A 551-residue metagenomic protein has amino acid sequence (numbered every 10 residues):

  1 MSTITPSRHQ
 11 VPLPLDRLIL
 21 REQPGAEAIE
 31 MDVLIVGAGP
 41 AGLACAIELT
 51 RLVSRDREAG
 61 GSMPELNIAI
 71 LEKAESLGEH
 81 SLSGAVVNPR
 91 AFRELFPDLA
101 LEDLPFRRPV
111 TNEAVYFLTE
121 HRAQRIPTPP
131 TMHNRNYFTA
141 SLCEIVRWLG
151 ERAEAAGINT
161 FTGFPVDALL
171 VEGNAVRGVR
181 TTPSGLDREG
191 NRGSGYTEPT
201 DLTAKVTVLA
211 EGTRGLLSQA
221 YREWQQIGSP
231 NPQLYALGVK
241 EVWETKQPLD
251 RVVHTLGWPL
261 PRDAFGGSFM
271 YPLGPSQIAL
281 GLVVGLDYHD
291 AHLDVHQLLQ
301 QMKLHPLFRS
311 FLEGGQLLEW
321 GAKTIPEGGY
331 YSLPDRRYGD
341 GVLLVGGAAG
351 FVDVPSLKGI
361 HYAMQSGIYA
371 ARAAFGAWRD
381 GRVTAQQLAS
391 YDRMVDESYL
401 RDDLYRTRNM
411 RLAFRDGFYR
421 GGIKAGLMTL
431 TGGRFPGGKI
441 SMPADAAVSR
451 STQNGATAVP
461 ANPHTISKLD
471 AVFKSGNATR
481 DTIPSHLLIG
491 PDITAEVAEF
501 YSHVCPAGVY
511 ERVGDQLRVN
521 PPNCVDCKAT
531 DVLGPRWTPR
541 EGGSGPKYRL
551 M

Functional and structural regions predicted by a protein language model:
M1-V33, E48-N67, A471-T479, I483-A495 (+5 more regions): Extreme N-terminal leader/targeting segments of oxidoreductases
A38-P40, L142: Glycine-rich Rossmann-fold phosphate-binding loop(s) that bind the pyrophosphate of adenine dinucleotide cofactors
E48, L52, P64-E120: N-terminal FAD cofactor-binding segment of flavoenzymes
G60-P64, C143, W148, R152-F311 (+1 more regions): Predominantly flavin-linked oxidoreductase catalytic cores and closely associated redox partners
S62-E65, E79, G350-S356, I368 (+3 more regions): Active-site-proximal substrate-binding core of FAD-dependent oxidoreductases
G274-S276, R337-P355, P506-V509: Short FAD-binding loop at a beta-strand-to-alpha-helix junction that anchors the flavin cofactor in diverse
F311-P334, V345, Q453-V504: A glycine-rich dinucleotide-binding beta-alpha-beta segment and adjacent secondary-structure elements that constitute
A413-T465: C-terminal auxiliary extensions adjacent to catalytic cores
